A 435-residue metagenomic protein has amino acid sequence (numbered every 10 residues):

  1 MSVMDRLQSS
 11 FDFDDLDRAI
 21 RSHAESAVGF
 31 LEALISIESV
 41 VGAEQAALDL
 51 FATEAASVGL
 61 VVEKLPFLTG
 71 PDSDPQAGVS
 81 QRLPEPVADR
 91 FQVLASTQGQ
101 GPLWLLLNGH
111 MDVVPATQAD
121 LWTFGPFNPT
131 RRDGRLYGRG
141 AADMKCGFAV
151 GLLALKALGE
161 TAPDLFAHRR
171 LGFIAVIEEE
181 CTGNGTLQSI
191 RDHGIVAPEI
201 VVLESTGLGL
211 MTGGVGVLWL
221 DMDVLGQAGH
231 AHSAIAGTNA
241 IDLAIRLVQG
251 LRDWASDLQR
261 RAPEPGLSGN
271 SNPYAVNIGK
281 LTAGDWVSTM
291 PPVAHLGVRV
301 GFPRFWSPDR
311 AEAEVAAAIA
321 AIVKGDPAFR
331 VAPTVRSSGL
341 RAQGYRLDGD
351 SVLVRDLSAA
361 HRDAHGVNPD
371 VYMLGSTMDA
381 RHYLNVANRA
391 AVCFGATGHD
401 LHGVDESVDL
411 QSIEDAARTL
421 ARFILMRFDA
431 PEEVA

Functional and structural regions predicted by a protein language model:
M1-D15, S57, P86-V87, M211-T212 (+1 more regions): Metal-dependent amide/peptide-bond hydrolase catalytic core, centered on the "pita-bread" metallohydrolase fold
V3-L136, D164: Acidic/His- and Gly-rich active-site-bordering loop/insert found across diverse amide/peptide-bond hydrolases
L34, E38, A55, E204 (+2 more regions): Residue-level signal for inorganic ion chemistry
L103-L106, R135, G172, P198-V201 (+2 more regions): Structural motif
N108-G109, A175-V176, V201-E204, D223-L225 (+1 more regions): Short beta-strand segments
P126-G140, L225-G226, G366, G398: Glycine/charged-rich beta-loop-alpha catalytic/anionic-binding loops adjacent to active sites
L136, A142-W219, F428, E432-A435: Acidic/histidine-rich catalytic neighborhood of metal-dependent amide-processing enzymes
